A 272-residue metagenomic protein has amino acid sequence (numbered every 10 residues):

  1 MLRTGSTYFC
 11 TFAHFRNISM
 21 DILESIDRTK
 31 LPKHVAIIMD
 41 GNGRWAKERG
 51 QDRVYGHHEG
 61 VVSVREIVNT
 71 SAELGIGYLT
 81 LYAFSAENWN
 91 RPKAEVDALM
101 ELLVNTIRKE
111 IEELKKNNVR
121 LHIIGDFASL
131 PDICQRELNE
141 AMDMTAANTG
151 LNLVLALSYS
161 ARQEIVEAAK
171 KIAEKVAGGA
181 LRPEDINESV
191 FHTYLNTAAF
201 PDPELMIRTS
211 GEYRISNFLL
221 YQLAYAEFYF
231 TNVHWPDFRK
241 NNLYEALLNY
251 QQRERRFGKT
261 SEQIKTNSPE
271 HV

Functional and structural regions predicted by a protein language model:
L2-V272: Flexible, compositionally biased loop and terminal segments
